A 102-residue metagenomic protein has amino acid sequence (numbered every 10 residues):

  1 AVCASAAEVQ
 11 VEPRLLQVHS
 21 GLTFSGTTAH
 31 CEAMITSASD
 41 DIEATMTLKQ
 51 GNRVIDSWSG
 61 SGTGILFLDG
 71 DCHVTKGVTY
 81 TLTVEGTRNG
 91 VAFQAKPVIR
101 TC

Functional and structural regions predicted by a protein language model:
A1-A7: Sec-dependent N-terminal signal peptides of Gram-positive bacterial secreted proteins and lipoproteins
V9-M46: Short, surface-exposed binding/anchoring microloops in extracellular/periplasmic proteins
F24-G26, S61-T63, H73-G77: Surface-exposed coil/turn segments at beta-strand junctions on protein surfaces, enriched
E32-A33, I65-V74, K96: Exposed aromatic-hydrophobic patches
S39, Q50-V54, G90: Solvent-exposed strand-loop boundary residues in beta-sheet-rich modules
G51-I65, V98-R100: Solvent-exposed serine/threonine-rich low-complexity stretches and specific carbohydrate-binding patches
K76-G90: Short, aromatic- and glycine-rich surface loops/edge beta-strands on solvent-exposed regions
V91-T101: Edge beta-strands of extracellular beta-sandwich domains
